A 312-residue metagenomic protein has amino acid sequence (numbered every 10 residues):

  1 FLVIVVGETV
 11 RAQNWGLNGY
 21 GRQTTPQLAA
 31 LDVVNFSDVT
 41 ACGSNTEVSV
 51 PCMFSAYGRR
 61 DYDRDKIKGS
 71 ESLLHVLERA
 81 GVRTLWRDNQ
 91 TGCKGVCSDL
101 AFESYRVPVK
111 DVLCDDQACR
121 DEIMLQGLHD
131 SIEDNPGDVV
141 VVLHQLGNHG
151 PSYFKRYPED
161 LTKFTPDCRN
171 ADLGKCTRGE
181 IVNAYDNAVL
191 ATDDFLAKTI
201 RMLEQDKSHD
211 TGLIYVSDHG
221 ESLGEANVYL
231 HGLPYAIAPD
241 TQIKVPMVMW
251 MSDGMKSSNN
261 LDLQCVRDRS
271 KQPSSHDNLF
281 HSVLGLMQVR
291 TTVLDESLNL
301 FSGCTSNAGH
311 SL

Functional and structural regions predicted by a protein language model:
F1-L312: Catalytic domains that recognize anionic headgroups
